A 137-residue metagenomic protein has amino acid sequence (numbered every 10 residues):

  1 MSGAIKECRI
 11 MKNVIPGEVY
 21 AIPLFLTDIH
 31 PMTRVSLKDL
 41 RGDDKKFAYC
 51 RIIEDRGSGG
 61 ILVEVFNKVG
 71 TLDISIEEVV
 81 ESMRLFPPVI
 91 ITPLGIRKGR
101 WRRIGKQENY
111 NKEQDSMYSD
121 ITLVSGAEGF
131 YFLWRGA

Functional and structural regions predicted by a protein language model:
M1-S58: Short N-terminal edge-element motif at the start of the domain
G42-V80: Aromatic- and glycine-enriched beta-alpha-beta binding-site module
E64-G136: Intrinsically disordered, low-complexity, charged/polar segments
